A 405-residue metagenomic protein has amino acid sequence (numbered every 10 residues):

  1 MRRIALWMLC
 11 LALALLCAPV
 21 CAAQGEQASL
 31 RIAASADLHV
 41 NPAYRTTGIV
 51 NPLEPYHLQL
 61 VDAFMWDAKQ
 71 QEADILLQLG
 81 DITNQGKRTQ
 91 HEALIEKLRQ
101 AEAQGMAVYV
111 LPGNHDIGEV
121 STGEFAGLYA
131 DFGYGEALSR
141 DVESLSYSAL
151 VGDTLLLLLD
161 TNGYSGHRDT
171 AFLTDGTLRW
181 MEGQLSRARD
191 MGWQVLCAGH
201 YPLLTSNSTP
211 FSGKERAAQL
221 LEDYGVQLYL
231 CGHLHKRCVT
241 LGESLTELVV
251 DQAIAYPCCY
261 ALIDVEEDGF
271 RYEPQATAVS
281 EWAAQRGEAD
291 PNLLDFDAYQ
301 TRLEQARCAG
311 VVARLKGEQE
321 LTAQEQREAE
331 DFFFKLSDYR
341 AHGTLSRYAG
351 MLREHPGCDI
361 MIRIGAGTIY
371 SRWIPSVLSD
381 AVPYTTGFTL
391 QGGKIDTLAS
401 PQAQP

Functional and structural regions predicted by a protein language model:
M8-L16: Bacterial N-terminal signal peptides
A23-H91: N-terminal active-site segment of His-dependent metallophosphoesterases
A23-Q27, A284-P405: Non-catalytic terminal accessory segments
S29-R45, D153-Y164, L196-A198, L245-D251 (+1 more regions): Active-site-proximal beta-strand elements of phosphoester/diester hydrolases
A36-V61, Q85-G86, E119, G123-R140 (+3 more regions): Acidic/histidine-rich helix-loop elements that form or flank divalent-metal/phosphate-binding sites at the catalytic
N41-Y44, N84-K87, P112-S121, Y164-H167 (+3 more regions): Active-site environment of divalent metal-dependent phosphoester hydrolases
A68-I75, L155-L157, R168-L248, T322: His/acidic metal-ligating clusters that form di-metal
R88, E92-R179, G242, T246 (+2 more regions): Extended active-site neighborhood of metal-dependent phosphoesterases/phosphodiesterases
